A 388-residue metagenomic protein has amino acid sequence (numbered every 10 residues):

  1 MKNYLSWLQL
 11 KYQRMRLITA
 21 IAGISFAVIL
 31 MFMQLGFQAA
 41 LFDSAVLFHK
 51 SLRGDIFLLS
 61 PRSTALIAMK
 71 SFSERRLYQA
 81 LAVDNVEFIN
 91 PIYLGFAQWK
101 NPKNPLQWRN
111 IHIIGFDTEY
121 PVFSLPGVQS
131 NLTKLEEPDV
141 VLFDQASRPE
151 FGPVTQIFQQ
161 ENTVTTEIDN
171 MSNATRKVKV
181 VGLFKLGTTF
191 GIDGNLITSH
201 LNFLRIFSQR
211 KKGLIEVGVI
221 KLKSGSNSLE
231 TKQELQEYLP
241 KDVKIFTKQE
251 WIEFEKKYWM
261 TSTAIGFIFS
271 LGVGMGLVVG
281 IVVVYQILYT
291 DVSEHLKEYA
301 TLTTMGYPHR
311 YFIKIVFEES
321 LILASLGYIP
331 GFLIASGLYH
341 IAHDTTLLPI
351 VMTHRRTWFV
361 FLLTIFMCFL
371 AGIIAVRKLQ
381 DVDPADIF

Functional and structural regions predicted by a protein language model:
M1-M31, F42, L47, K256 (+1 more regions): N-terminal Sec/SRP start-transfer signal
R14-L41, T261-A300, L321-Y328: Hydrophobic alpha-helical transmembrane segments of multi-pass inner-membrane transport and secretion
I29-H112, S130-E137, E234-E237, K244: Hydrophobic, regular-secondary-structure patches
I56-F57, R148, F184, K212-L239 (+1 more regions): A short beta-strand structural signal in non-transmembrane regions
R75-D193, N202-Q209, E230: Short acidic/glycine-enriched loop/turn elements at secondary-structure junctions
N227-V282, T290-H295, L302, R310 (+1 more regions): Peri-transmembrane interface segments
G276, Y289, S293, K297-H343 (+3 more regions): Transmembrane alpha-helical interface segments in multi-pass membrane proteins
R356-F388: C-terminal membrane-exit region of the final transmembrane helix in multipass inner-membrane proteins
